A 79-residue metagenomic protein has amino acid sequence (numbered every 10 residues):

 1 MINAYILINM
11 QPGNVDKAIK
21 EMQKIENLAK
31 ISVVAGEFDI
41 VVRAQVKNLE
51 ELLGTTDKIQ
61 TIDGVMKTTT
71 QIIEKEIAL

Functional and structural regions predicted by a protein language model:
M1-L79: A compositional/biophysical signature of low hydrophobicity enriched in polar/charged and small residues
